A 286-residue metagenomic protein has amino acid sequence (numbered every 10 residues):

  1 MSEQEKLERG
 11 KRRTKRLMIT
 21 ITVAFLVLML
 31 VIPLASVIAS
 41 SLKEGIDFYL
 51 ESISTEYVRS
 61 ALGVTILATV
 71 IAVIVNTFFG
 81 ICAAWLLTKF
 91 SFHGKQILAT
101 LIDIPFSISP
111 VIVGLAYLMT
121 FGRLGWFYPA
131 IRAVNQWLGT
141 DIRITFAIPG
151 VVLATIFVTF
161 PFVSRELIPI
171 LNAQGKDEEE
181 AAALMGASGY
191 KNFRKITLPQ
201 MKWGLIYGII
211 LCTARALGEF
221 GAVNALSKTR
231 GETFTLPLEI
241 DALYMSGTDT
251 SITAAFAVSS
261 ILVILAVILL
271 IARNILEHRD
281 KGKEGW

Functional and structural regions predicted by a protein language model:
M1-V23, F90, G94, K191 (+1 more regions): Transmembrane alpha-helical segments of polytopic membrane transport and secretion proteins
K6-G10, F48, I71-D103, L115 (+2 more regions): Transmembrane-helix boundary motif in ABC transporter permease subunits
L7-G10, V37-I74, K89-F90, L243-I252: Periplasmic/extracellular loop-to-transmembrane helix junction in inner-membrane transport proteins
E8, I46-S54, R59, K95 (+3 more regions): Membrane-interfacial helix termini and adjacent extracytoplasmic/periplasmic loops of multi-pass transporters
G10-T14, E56, V223-I275: Interhelical loop and adjacent transmembrane-helix boundary motif in polytopic membrane transport permeases
L17-I21, M29-I32, S36-A39, I168-A183 (+2 more regions): C-terminal transmembrane helix and the adjacent membrane-cytosol boundary/short C-terminal tail of inner/organellar
T20-T22, I104, I108, L153 (+3 more regions): Transmembrane alpha-helices
L28, G63, L67-F79, A83 (+5 more regions): Hydrophobic alpha-helical transmembrane segments of multipass integral membrane proteins, especially permease/channel
